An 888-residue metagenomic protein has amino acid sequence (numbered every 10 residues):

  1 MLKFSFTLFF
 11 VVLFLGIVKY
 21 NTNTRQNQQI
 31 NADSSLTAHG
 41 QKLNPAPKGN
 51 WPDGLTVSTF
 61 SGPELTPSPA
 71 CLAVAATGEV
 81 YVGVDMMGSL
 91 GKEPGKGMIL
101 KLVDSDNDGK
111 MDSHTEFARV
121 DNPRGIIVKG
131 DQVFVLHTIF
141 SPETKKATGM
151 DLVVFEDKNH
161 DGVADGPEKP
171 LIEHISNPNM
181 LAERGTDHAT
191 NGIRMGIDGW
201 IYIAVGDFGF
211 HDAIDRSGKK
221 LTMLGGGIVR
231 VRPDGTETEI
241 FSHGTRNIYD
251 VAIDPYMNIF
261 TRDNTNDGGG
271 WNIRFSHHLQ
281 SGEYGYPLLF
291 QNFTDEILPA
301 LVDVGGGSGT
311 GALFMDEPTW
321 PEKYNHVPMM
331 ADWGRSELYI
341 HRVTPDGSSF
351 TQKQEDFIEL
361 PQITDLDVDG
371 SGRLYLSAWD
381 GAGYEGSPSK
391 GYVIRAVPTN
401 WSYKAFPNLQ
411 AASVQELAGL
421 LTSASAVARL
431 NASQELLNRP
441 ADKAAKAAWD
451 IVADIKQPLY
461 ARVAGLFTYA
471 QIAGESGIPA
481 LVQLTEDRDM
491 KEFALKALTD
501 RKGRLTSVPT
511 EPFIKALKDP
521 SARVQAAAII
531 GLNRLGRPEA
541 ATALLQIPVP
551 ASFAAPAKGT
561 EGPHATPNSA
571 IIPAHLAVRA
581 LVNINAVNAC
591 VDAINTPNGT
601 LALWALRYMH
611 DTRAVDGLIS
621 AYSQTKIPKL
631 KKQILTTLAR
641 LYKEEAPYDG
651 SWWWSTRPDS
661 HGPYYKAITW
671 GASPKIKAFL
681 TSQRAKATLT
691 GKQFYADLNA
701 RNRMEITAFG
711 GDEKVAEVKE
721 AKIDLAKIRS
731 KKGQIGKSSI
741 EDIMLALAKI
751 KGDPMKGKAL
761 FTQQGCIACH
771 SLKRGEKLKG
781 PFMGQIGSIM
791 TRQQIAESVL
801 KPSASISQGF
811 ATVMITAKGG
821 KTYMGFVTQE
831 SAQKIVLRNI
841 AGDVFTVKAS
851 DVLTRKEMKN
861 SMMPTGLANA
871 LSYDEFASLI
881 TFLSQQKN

Functional and structural regions predicted by a protein language model:
N27-E416, V427, N431, E435-N438 (+7 more regions): Beta-propeller domains with acidic blade repeats across secreted/periplasmic ectodomains and cytosolic WD/CNH propellers
T310, Y392, T468, A759-L772 (+7 more regions): C-type cytochrome heme c attachment motif
T399-S402, Q471, D500, F679-K751 (+1 more regions): Post-cleavage N-terminal segment of exported redox proteins
Q410-G419, A441-A453, A473-T485, R504-K518 (+6 more regions): Amphipathic alpha-helical scaffolding segments comprising HEAT/armadillo-like alpha-solenoid repeats
A424-S425, K456-P458, E486-M490, P520-S521 (+5 more regions): Short inter-helical turns and helix N-cap capping residues of alpha-solenoid HEAT/ARM repeat scaffolds
A428-R429, L459-R462, K491, Q525 (+5 more regions): Residue-level detector of extended alpha-helical repeat arrays and alpha-solenoid scaffolds
E435-N438, T468-Q471, A497-D500, G531-R534 (+6 more regions): Core register positions within helices of long alpha-helical scaffolds
K732-T762, M790-Q794, K818-K821, T865-A868: Electrostatic cytochrome c docking/interface patches
